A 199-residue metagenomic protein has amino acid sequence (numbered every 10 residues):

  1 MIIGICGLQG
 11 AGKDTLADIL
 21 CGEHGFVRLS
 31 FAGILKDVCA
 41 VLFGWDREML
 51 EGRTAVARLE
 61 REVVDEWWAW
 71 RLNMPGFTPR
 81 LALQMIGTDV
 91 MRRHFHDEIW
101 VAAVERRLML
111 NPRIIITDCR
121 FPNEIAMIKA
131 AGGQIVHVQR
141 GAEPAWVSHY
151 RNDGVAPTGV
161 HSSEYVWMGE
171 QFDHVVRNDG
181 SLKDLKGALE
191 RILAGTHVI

Functional and structural regions predicted by a protein language model:
M1-I3: Extreme N-terminal starter segment of soluble prokaryotic enzymes
I5, I116: Hydrophobic anchor at the beta1->P-loop junction of P-loop NTPases
Q9, A103, N123-A130, Q134-I199: Small-molecule kinase domains that catalyze NTP-dependent phosphoryl transfer to phosphate-bearing small molecules
K13: Conserved lysine of the Walker
L16: Hydrophobic positions on the alpha1 helix immediately C-terminal to the Walker A/P-loop
G22-L29: Post-Walker A helix-loop "phosphate-sensing" segment adjacent to the P-loop in P-loop NTPases
G33-P112: ATP-dependent small-molecule kinase phosphotransfer cores that center on conserved nucleotide phosphate-binding segments
D118-F121: Short, well-ordered beta-to-alpha junction loops that form the rim of enzyme active sites and present histidine/acidic
